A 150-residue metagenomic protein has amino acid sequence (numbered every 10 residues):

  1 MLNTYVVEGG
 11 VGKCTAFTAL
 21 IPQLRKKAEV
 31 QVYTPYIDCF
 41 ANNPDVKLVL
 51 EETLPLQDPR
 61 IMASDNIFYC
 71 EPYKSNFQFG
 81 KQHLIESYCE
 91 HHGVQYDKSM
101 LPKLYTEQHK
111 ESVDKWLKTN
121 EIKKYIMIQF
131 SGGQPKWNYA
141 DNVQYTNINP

Functional and structural regions predicted by a protein language model:
M1-P150: Catalytic machinery of carbohydrate-active enzymes, primarily nucleotide-sugar-dependent glycosyltransferases
